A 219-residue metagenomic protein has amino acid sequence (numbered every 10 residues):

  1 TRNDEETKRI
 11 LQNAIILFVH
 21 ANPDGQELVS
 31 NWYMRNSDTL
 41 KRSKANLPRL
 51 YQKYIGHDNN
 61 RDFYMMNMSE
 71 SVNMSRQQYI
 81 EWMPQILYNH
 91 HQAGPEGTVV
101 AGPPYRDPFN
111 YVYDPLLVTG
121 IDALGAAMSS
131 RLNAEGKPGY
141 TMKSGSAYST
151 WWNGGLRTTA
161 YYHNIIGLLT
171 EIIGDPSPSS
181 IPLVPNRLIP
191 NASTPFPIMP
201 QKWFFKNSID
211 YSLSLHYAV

Functional and structural regions predicted by a protein language model:
T1-V219: Structured catalytic-domain cores with a bias toward divalent-metal coordination
